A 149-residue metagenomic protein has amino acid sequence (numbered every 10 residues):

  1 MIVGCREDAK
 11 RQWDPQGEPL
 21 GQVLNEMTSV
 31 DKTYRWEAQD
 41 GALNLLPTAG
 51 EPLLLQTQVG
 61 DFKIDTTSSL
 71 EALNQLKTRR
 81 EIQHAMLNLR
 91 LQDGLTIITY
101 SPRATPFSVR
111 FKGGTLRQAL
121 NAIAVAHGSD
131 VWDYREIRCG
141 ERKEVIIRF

Functional and structural regions predicted by a protein language model:
M1-F149: N-terminal targeting/assembly segments of extracytoplasmic apparatus and virion spike/baseplate proteins
